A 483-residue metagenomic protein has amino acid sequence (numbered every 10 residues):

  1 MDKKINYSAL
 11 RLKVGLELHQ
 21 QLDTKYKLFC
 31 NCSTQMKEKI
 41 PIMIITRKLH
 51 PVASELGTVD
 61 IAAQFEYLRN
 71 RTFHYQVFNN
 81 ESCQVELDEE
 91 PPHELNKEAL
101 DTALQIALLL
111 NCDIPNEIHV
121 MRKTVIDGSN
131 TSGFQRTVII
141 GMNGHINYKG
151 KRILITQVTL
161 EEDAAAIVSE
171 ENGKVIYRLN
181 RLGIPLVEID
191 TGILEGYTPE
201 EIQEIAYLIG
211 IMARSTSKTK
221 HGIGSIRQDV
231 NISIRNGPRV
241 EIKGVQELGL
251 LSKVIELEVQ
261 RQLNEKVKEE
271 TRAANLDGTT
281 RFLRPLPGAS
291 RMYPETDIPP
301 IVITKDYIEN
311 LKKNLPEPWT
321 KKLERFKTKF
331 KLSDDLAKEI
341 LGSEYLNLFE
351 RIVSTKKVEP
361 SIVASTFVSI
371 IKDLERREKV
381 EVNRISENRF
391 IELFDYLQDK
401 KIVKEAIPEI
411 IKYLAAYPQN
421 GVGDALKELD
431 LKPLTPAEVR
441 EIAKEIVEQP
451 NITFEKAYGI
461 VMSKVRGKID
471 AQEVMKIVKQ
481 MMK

Functional and structural regions predicted by a protein language model:
M1-E317, T328-D334, T355-V358: Basic, nucleic-acid-interacting segments
K39-I40, G210, S354, S365-E375 (+1 more regions): Conserved mixed alpha/beta catalytic, RNA-binding, or beta-rich assembly cores of soluble enzyme, regulatory
G224-N236, K327-R351, S361-R377, L414-Y417: Core structural elements
L323-K327, E350-S354, K372, I391-Q398 (+3 more regions): Amphipathic alpha-helical segments within well-ordered protein domains
L336, L348, V358-F367, R389 (+5 more regions): Residue-level detector of well-ordered alpha-helical segments, enriched for hydrophobic/aromatic packing positions
V363, L374-R384, E392, Y396-L397: M16/insulysin-pitrilysin zinc metalloprotease superfamily fold
V382-I391, K404-R466: Strongly charged, low-complexity linkers/loops
K456-K483: Short, amphipathic C-terminal "tail helix"
